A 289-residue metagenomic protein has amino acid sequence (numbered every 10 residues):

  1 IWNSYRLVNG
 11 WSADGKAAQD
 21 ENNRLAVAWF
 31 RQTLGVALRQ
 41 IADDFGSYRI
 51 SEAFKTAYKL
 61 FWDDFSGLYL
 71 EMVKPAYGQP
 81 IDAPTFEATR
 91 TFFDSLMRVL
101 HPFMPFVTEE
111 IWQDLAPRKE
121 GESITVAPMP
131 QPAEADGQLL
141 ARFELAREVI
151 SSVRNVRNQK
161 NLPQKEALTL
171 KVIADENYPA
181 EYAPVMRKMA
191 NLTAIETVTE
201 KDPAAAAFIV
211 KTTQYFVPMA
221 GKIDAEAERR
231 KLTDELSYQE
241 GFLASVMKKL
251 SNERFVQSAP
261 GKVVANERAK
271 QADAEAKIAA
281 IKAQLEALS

Functional and structural regions predicted by a protein language model:
W2-S289: Feature 926 captures the class I aminoacyl-tRNA synthetase adenylation module centered on the KMSKS loop
